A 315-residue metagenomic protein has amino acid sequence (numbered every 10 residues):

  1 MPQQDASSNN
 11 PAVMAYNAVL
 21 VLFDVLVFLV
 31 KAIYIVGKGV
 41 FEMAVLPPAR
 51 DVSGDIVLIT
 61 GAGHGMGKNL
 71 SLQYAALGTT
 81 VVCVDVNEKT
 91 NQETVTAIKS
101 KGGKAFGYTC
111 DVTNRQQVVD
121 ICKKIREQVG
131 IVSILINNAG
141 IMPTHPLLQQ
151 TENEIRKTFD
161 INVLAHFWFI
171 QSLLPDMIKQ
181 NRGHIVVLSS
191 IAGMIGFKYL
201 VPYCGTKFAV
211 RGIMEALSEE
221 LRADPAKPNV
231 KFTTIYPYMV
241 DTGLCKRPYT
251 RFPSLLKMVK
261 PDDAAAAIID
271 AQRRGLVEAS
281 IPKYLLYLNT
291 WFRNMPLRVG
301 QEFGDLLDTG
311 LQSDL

Functional and structural regions predicted by a protein language model:
F41-V82: Canonical Rossmann dinucleotide-binding motif of NAD(H)/NADP(H)-dependent dehydrogenases/reductases, specifically
L77-E93: Conserved glycine-rich Rossmann-like NAD(P)H-binding loop of the short-chain dehydrogenase/reductase
E88-K89, Y108-D120, E152: The beta1-alpha1 cofactor-binding region of Rossmann-like NAD(H)/NADP(H)-dependent oxidoreductases
P146-L147, T151-R156: Substrate-binding pocket helix/loop in short-chain dehydrogenase/reductase
I170, T206: Active-site helix of classical SDR
S190: Residue(s) in the substrate-gating loop at a strand-loop-helix junction that position the organic substrate next
E220-Y284: SDR active-site lid
